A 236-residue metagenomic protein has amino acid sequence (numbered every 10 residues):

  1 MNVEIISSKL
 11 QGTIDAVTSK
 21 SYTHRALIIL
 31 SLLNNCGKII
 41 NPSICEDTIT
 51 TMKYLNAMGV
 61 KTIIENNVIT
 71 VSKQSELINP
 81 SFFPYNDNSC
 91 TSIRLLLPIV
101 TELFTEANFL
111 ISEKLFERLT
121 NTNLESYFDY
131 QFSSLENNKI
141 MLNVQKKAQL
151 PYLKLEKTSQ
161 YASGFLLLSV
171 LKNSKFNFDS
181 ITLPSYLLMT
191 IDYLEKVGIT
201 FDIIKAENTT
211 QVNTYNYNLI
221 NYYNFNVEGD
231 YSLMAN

Functional and structural regions predicted by a protein language model:
M1-N236: Structural preference for solvent-exposed beta-strand-turn elements and adjacent flexible terminal/loop segments within
